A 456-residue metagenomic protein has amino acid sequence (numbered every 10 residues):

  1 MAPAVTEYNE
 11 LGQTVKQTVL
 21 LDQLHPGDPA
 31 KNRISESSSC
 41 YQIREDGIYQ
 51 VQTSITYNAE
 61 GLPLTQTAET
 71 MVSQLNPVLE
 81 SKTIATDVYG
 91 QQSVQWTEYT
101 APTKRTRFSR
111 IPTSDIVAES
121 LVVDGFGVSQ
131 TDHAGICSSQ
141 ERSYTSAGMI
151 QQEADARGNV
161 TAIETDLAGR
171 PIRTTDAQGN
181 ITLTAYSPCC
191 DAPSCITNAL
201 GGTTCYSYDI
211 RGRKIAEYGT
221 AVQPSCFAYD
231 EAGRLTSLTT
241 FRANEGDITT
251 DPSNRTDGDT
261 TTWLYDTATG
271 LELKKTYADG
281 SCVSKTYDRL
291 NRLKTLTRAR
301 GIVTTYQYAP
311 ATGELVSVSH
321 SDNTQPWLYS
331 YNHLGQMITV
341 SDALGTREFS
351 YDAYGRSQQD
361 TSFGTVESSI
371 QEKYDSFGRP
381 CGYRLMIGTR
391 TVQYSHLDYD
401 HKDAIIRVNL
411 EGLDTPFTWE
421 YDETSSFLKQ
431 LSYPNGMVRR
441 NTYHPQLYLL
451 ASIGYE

Functional and structural regions predicted by a protein language model:
M1-E456: Acidic, low-complexity segments
